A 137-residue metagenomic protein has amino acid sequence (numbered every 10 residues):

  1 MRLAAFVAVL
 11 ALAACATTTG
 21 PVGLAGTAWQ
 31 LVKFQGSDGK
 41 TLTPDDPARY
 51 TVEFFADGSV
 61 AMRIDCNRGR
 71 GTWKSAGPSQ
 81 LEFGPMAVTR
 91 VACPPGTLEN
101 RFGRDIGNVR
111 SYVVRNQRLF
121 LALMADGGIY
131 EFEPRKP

Functional and structural regions predicted by a protein language model:
M1-C15: Sec-dependent bacterial lipoprotein signal peptides
C15-P137: Lipid interaction determinants
